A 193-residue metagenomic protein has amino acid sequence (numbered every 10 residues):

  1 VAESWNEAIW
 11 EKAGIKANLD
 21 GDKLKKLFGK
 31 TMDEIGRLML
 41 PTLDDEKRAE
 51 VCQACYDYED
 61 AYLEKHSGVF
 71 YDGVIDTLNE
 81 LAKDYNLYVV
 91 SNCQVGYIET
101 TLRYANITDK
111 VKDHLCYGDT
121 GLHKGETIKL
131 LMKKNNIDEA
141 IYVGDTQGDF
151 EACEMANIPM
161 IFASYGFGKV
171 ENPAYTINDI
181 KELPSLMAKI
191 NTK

Functional and structural regions predicted by a protein language model:
V1, M32, F70, K124: Conserved donor sugar-nucleotide recognition element shared by glycan-biosynthetic enzymes
V1-K23: Active-site neighborhood of HAD-like aspartate-dependent phosphohydrolases
N6-K12, T31-D45, T101: Helix-loop "lid/cap" segments that line or gate small-molecule binding pockets
E11-A17, L43-E46, N106-K110: Short helix-capping segments at alpha-helix termini
K30, Y58, K83-D84, D138: Structured helix-beta-strand junction loops
R37-I75: Metal-dependent phosphoesterase signature
A61-V89, V95, E99, G125: Short, acidic loop-to-helix structural element flanking the phosphoryl-transfer center in phosphate-processing enzymes
V95, E99-K193: Asp-based, Mg2+/Mn2+-dependent phosphohydrolase catalytic module
